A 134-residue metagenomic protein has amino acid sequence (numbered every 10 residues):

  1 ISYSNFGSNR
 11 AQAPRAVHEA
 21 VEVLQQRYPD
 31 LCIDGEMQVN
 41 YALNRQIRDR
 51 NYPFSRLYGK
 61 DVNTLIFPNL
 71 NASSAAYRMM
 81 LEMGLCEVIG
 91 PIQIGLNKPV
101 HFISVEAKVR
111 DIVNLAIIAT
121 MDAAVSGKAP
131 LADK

Functional and structural regions predicted by a protein language model:
I1-G35, N40: Glycine-rich phosphate/diphosphate-binding loop of Rossmann-like nucleotide-binding domains
S8-P14, R45-R48, A76-M80, V113-N114: Short acidic, glycine/serine/threonine-rich loops at helix termini
A16-H18, R50-Y52, G84-L85: Charged helix-capping and loop-helix junction motifs
Q25-L31, S126-A129, K134: Secondary-structure transition/capping motifs at alpha-helix termini and the adjoining loop/turn into the next element
Q38, L43-G59: A structured beta-alpha segment of the ubiquitous adenosine-cofactor-binding alpha/beta core
S55-L57, N71-A72, A76-L131: Internal helix-turn-beta structural module
